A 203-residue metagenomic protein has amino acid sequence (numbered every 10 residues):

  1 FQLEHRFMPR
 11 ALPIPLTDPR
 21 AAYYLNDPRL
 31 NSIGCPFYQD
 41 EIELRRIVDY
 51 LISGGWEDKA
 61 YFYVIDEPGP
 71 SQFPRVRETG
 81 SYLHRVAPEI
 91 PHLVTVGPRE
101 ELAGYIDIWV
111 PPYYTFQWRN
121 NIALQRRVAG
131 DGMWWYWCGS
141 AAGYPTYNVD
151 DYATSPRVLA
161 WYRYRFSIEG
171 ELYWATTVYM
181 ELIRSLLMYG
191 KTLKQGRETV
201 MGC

Functional and structural regions predicted by a protein language model:
F1-I183: Catalytic-core regions of glycoside hydrolase
V178-C203: Predominantly late transmembrane helices and immediately cytosolic-facing juxtamembrane segments
